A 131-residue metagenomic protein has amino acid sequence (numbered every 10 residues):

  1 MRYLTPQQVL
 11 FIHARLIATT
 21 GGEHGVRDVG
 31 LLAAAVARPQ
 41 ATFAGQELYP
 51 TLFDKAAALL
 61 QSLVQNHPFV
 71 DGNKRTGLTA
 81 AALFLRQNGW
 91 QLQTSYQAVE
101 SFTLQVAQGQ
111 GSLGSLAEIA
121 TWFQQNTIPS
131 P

Functional and structural regions predicted by a protein language model:
M1-P131: FIC/Doc superfamily catalytic core
